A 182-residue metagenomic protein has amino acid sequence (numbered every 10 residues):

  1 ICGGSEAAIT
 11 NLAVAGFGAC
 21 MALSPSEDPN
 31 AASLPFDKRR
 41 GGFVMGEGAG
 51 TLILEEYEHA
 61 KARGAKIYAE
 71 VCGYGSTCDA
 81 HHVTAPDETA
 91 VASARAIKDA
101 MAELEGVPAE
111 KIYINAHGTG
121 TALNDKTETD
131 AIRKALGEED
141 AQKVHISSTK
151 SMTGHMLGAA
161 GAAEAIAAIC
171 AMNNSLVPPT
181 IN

Functional and structural regions predicted by a protein language model:
G3-C20, S24-G41, Y74-E88, G118-D125 (+1 more regions): Acyl-CoA/ACP chain-elongation machinery
F17-A19, A69-E70, D130-I132: Glycine-rich, phosphate-binding/catalytic loops in enzymes
L23, L52-E56, N124, R133: Short beta-strand-to-turn element immediately C-terminal to the catalytic PLP-Schiff-base lysine in fold type I
D28-G106, I112-Y113: Condensing-enzyme catalytic core mediating Claisen C-C bond formation in acyl metabolism
M45-A49, S93, E128, G158-E164: Catalytic-loop motifs flanking and including active-site residues across diverse enzymes
A96-L104, A131, A135, E164 (+1 more regions): Stable alpha-helical structural segments in soluble proteins, enriched in small hydrophobic residues
G106-E110, E139-Q142: Flexible, low-complexity linker/loop segments at domain and module junctions
